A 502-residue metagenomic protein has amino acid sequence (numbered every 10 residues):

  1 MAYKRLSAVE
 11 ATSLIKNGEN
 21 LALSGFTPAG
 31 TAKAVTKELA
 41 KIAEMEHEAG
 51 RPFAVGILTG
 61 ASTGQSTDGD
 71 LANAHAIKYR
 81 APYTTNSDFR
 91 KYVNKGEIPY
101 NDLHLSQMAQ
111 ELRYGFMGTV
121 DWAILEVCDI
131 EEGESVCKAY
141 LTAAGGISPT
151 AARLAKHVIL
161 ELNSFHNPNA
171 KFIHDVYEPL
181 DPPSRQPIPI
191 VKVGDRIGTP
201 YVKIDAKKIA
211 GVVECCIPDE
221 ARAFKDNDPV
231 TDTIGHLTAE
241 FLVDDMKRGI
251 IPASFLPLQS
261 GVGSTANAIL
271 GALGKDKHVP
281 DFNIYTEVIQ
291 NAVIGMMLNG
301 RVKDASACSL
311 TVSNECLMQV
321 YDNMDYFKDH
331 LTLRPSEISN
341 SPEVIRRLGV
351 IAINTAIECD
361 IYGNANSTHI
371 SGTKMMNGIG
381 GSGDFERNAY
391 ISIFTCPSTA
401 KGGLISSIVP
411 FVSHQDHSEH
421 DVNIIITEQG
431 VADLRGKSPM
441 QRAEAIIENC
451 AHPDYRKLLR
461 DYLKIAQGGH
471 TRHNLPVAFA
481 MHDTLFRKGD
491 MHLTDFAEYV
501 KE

Functional and structural regions predicted by a protein language model:
M1-E502: Conserved alpha/beta enzyme-core scaffold
